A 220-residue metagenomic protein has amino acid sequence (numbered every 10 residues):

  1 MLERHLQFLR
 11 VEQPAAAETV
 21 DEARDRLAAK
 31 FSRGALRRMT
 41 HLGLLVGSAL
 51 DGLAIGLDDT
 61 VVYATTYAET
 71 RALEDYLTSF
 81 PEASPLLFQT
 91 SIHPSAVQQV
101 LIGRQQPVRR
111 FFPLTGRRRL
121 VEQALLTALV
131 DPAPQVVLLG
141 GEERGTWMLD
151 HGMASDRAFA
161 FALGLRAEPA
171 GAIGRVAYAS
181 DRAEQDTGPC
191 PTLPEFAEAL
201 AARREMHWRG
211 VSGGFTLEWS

Functional and structural regions predicted by a protein language model:
M1-Q123, V130-P134, G140-S220: Conserved "HGTGT" condensation-loop signature of ketosynthase/thiolase-family condensing enzymes that catalyze
